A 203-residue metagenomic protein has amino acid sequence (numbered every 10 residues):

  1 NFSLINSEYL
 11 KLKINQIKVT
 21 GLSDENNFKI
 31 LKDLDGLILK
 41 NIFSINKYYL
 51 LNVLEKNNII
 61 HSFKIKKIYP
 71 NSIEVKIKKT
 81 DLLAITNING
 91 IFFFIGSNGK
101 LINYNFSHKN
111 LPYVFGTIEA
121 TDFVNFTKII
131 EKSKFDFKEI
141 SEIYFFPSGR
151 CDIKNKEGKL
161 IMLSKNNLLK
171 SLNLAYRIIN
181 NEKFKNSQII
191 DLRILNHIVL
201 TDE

Functional and structural regions predicted by a protein language model:
N1-E203: Charged, solvent-exposed interaction patches on well-folded alpha/beta domains that mediate macromolecular contacts
